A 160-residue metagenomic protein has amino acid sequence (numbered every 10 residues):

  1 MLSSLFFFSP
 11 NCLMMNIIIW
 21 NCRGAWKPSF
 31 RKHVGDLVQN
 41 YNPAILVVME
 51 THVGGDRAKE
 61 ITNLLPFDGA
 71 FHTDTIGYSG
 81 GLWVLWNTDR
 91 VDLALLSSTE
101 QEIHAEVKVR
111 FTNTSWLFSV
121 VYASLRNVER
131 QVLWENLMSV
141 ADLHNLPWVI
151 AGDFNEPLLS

Functional and structural regions predicted by a protein language model:
M1-S160: A shared catalytic/ligand-binding motif for oxyanion handling
